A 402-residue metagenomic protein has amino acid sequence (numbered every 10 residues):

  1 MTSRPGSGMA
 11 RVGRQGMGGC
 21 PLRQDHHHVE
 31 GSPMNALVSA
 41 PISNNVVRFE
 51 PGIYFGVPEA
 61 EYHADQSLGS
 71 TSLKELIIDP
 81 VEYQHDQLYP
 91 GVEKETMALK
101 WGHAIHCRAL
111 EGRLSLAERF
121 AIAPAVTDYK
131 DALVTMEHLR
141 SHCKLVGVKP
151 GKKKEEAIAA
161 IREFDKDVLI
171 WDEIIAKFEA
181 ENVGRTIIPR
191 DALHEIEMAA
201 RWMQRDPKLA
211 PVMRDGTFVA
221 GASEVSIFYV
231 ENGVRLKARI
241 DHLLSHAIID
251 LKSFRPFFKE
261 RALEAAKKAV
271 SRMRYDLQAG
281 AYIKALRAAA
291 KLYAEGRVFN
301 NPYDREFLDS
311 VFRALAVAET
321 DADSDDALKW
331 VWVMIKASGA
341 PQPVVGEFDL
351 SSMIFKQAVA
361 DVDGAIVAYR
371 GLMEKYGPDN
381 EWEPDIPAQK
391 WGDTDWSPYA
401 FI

Functional and structural regions predicted by a protein language model:
G8-V12, D25, V29-E30: Acidic, Ala/Val/Gly-enriched low-complexity intrinsically disordered segments
H26-G31, N35-A238: Metal-dependent nuclease catalytic cores that hydrolyze phosphodiester bonds in DNA/RNA, characterized by
N35-V46, S271-D276, A281-I402: Metal-dependent nuclease catalytic regions and adjoining charged, substrate-binding loops involved in nucleic-acid end
G91-K94, R261-M273: Short histidine-centered catalytic/ligand-binding loop motif
A109-L114, S253-P256, R287-K291: Hydrophobic/aromatic-lined pockets within catalytic cores
A238-A265, Y282: Conserved catalytic cores of phosphodiester-cleaving nucleases, focusing on short active-site segments
